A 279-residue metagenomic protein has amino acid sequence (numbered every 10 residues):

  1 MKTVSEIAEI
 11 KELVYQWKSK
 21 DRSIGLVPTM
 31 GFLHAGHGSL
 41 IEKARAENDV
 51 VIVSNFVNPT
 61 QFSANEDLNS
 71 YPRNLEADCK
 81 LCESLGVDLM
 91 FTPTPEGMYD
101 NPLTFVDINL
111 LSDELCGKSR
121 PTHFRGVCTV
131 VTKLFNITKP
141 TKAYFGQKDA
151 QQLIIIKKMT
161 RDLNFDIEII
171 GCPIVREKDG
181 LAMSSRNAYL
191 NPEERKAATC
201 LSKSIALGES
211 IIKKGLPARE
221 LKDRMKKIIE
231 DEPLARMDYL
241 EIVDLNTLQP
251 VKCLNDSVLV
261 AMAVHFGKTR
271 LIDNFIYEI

Functional and structural regions predicted by a protein language model:
K2-L234, V243, T247: Nucleotidyltransferase catalytic core that binds NTPs
R219, R224-I279: Phosphate/ribose-recognition catalytic cores of enzymes acting on nucleotide-derived substrates
